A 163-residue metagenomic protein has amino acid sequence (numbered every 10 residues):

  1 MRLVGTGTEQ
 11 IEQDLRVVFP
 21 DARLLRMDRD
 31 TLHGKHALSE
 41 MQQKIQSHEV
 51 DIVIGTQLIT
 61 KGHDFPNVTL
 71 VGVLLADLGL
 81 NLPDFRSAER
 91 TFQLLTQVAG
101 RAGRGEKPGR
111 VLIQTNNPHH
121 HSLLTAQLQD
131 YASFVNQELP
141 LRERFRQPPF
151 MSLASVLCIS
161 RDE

Functional and structural regions predicted by a protein language model:
M1-E163: Inter-lobe coupling/hinge segments of SF2-like helicase ATPases
